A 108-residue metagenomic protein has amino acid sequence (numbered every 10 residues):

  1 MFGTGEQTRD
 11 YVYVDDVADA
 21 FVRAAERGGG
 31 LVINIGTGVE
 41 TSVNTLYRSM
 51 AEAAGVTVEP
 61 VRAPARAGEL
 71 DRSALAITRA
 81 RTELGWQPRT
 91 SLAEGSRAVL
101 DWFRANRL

Functional and structural regions predicted by a protein language model:
M1-L108: C-terminal substrate-binding subdomain of Rossmann-fold SDR/epimerase-dehydratase oxidoreductases
